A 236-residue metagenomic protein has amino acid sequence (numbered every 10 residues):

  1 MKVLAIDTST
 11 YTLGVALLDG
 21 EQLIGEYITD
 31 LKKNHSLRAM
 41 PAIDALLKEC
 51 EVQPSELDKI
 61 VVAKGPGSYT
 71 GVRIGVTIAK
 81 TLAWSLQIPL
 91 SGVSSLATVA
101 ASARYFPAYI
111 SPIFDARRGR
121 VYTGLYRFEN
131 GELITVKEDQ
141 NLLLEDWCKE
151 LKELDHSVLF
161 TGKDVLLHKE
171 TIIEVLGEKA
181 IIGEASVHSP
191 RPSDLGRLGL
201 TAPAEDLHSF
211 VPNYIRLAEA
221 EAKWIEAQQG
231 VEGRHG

Functional and structural regions predicted by a protein language model:
M1-P66: N-terminal beta-alpha supersecondary unit
V3-A5, V61, G71, I110-I113: Short glycine-aspartate micro-motif
L13-L18, V121-L125, N213: Short beta-strand scaffold segments in enzyme catalytic cores
Q22, N34, P89-H188, E219 (+1 more regions): Surface "functional belts" at beta-alpha junctions
C50-S55, F106, K152-H156, A202-P203: Glycine-rich phosphate-binding loop signature in dinucleotide/nucleotide-binding domains
V61-L90, S95: DPxDG-like acidic metal-binding loop motif
G183-G236: Acyltransferase
